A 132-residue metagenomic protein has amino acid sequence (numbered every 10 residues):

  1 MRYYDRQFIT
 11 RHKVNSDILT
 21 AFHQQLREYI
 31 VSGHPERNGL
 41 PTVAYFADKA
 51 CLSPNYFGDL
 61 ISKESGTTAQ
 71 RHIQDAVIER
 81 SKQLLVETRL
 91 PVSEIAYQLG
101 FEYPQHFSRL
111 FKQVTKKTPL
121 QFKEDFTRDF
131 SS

Functional and structural regions predicted by a protein language model:
M1-Q7, V31: Amphipathic alpha-helical segments enriched in hydrophobic/aromatic residues interleaved with Lys/Arg
R2, H23-R27, G58, S62: Amphipathic, well-packed alpha-helical segments that form the structural scaffold of globular domains
H12-A50, R71-L90: A short, Lys/Arg-enriched amphipathic alpha-helix from helix-turn-helix/homeodomain DNA-binding modules
A44, N55, P91-E94, P104-Q105: Residues within helix-turn-helix
F57, H106-F107, F111: Short hydrophobic/aromatic patch on the recognition helix
L60, V77, L110: Residues within the DNA-recognition helix of helix-turn-helix
E64-E102, E124-S132: Terminal helix-turn-helix DNA-binding modules in bacterial transcription factors
R109-S132: …primarily DNA-binding HTH/wHTH and HhH modules…
